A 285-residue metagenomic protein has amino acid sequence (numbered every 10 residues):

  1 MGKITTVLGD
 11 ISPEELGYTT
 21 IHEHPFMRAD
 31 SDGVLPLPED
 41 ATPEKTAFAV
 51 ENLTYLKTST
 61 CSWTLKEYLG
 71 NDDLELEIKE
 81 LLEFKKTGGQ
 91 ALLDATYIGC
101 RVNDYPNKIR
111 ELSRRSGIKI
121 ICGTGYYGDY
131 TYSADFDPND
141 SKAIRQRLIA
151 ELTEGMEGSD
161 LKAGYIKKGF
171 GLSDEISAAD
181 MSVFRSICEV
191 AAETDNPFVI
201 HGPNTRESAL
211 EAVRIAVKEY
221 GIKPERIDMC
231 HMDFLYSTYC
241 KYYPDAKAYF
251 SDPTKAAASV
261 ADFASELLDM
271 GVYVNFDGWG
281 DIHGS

Functional and structural regions predicted by a protein language model:
Y18-M27, L92, G202-P203: Histidine-centered catalytic micro-motifs
H24-D72, G128-K142: Active-site gating loops and adjacent loop-to-helix segments of metal-dependent hydrolytic enzymes
H24-F26, Y97-I98, G123-D129, G169-G171 (+3 more regions): Active-site beta-loop-alpha junctions enriched in small/polar residues
A49-I78, T96-D104, K168-A178: Divalent metal-binding segments
E75-L93: Catalytic domains of carbohydrate-active enzymes, especially glycoside hydrolases
Q90-A91, E111-R114, K119-P197, K241-K255 (+3 more regions): Active-site gating/metal-coordination segments in enzymes
R101-K108, S177-M181, T205-E211, S259-D262: Active-site-adjacent beta->alpha loops and helix N-cap segments on the catalytic face of soluble alpha/beta enzymes
E193-S285: Active-site core of metal-dependent hydrolases
